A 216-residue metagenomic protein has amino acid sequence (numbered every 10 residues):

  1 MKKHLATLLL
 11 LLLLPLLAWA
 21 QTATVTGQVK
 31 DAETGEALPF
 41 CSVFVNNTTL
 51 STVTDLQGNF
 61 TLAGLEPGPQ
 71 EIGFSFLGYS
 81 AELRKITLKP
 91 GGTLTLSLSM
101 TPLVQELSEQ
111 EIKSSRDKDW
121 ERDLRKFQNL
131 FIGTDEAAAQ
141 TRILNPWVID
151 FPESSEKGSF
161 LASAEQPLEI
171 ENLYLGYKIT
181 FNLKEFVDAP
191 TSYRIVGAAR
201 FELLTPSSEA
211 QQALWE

Functional and structural regions predicted by a protein language model:
M1-Q28, V43: Bacterial Sec-dependent N-terminal signal peptides
V25, A32-N47: Short, ordered, surface-exposed loop/turn motifs in non-cytosolic proteins
V25-D31, G58-F60, L98: A short, amphipathic beta-strand motif
G35-P39, T61-P69: Short Pro-Gly-centered beta-turn/loop motif in secreted/extracellular proteins
V45, G73-R84: A short, solvent-exposed loop/turn motif at the edges and junctions of modular extracellular/periplasmic domains
T48-N59: Short, acidic Ser/Thr/Gly-rich low-complexity loop/linker segments typical of extracellular and cell-surface proteins
T52, S80-T95: Structured interaction patches on ligand/partner-binding surfaces of diverse proteins
M100-E216: Surface-exposed, low-complexity/disordered segments and acidic/polar micro-motifs at processing/linker regions
